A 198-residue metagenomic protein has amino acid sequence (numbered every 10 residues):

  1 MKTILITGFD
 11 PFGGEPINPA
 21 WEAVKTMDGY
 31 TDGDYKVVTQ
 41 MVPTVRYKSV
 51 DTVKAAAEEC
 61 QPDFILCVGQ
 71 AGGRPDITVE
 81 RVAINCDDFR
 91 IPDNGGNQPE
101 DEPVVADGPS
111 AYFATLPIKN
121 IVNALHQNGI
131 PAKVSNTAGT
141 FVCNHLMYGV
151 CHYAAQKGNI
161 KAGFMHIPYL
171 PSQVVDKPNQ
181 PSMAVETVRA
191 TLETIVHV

Functional and structural regions predicted by a protein language model:
M1-A138, H152-Q156, Q180-T187, T191-V198: N-terminal catalytic or cofactor-binding beta/alpha core of small enzyme domains
R46, P171-Q173: Phosphate-binding chemistry for phosphorylated carbohydrates and sugar-nucleotides
A138-P171: Active-site oxyanion/phosphate-handling segment shared across diverse enzymes
V175-P178: Short acidic, glycine/proline-rich loop/turn micro-motifs
